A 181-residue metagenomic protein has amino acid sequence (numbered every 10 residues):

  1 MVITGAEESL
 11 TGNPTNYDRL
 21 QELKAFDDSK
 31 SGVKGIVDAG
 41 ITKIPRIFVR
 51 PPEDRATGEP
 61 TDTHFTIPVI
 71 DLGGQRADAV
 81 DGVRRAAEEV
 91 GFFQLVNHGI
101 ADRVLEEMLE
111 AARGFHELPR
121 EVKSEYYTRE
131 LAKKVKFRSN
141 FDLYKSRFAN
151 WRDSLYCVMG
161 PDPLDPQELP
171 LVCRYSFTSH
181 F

Functional and structural regions predicted by a protein language model:
M1-F181: Peripheral, non-catalytic segments flanking oxidoreductase cores
